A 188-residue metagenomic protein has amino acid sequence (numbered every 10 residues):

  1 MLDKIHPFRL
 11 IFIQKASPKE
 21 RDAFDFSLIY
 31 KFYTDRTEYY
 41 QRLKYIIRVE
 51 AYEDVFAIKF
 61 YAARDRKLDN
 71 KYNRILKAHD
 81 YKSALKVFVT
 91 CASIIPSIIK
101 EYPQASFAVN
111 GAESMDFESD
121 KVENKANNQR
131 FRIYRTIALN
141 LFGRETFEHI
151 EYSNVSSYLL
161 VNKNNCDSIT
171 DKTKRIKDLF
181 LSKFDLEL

Functional and structural regions predicted by a protein language model:
M1-L188: Non-catalytic substrate-recognition and accessory regions of acyl/acetyltransferase enzymes
